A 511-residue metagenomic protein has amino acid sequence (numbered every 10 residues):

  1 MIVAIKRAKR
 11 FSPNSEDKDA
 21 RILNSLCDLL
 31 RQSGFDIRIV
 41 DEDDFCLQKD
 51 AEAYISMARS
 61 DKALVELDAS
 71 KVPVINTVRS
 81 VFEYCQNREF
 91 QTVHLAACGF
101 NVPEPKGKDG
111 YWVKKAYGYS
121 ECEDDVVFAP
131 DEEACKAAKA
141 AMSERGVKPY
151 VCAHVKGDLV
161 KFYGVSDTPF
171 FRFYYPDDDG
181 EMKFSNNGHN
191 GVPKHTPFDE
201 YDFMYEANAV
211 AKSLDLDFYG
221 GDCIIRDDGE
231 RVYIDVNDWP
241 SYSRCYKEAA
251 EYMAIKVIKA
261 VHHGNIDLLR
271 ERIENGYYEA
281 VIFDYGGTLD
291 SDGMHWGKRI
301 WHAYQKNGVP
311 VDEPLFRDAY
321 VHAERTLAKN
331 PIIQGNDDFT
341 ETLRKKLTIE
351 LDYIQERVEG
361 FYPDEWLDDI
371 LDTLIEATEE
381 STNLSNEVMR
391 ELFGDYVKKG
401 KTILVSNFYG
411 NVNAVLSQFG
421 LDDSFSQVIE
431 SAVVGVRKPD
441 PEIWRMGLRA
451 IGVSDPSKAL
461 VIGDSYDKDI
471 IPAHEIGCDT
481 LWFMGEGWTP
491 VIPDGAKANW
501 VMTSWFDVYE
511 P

Functional and structural regions predicted by a protein language model:
A4-R7, S12, S70-K71, V78-L159 (+1 more regions): Active-site nucleotide/adenylate-binding loops and adjacent lid/helix of ATP-dependent enzymes
R7-E104, Y119: Conserved N-proximal alpha/beta basic substrate-recognition cap immediately N-terminal to, or forming the N-lobe
L26, K212, L216, I225-N275: C-terminal active-site "lid" helix and adjoining low-complexity regulatory extension at the edge of ATP-using catalytic
D41-E42, V151, L216-D228: A short glycine-rich, hydrophobically flanked beta-strand micro-motif that places a catalytic Asp/Glu for divalent metal
A51-I55, K114, F162-G164, G229-R244: A short beta-strand motif that forms the metal-chelation/ATP-contact edge of phosphoryl-transfer active sites
F128-L214: Phosphate-binding site of ATP-dependent enzymes
L268-Y278, R390, G394, K401-P511: Asp-based, Mg2+/Mn2+-dependent phosphohydrolase catalytic module
I273-E391, A414: N-terminal helical cap/lid subdomain that shapes the substrate entry/recognition surface in HAD-like hydrolases
